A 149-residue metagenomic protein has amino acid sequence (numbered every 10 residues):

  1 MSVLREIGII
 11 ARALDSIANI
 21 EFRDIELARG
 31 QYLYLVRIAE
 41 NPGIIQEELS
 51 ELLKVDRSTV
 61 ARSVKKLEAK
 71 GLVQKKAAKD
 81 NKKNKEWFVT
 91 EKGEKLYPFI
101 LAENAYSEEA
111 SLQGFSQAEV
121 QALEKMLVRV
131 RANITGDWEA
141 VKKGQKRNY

Functional and structural regions predicted by a protein language model:
M1-I25, V141: N-terminal leader segment of winged-helix/HTH proteins
G8, V36-E40, L101: Short, locally clustered residues in the helix-turn-helix/winged-helix DNA-binding domain
A13, I17, L33-V36, K95 (+1 more regions): Pre-recognition alpha-helix immediately N-terminal to the DNA-recognition helix within helix-turn-helix or winged-helix
N41-I45: Short capping segments at the starts of secondary-structure elements
Q46-E47, S58, K65, K85: Residues within helix-turn-helix
S50: The alpha-helix within a helix-turn-helix
K65-V128: Charged, amphipathic alpha-helical coiled-coil/dimerization segments
Q117-Y149: C-terminal regulatory/oligomerization modules of transcriptional regulators
